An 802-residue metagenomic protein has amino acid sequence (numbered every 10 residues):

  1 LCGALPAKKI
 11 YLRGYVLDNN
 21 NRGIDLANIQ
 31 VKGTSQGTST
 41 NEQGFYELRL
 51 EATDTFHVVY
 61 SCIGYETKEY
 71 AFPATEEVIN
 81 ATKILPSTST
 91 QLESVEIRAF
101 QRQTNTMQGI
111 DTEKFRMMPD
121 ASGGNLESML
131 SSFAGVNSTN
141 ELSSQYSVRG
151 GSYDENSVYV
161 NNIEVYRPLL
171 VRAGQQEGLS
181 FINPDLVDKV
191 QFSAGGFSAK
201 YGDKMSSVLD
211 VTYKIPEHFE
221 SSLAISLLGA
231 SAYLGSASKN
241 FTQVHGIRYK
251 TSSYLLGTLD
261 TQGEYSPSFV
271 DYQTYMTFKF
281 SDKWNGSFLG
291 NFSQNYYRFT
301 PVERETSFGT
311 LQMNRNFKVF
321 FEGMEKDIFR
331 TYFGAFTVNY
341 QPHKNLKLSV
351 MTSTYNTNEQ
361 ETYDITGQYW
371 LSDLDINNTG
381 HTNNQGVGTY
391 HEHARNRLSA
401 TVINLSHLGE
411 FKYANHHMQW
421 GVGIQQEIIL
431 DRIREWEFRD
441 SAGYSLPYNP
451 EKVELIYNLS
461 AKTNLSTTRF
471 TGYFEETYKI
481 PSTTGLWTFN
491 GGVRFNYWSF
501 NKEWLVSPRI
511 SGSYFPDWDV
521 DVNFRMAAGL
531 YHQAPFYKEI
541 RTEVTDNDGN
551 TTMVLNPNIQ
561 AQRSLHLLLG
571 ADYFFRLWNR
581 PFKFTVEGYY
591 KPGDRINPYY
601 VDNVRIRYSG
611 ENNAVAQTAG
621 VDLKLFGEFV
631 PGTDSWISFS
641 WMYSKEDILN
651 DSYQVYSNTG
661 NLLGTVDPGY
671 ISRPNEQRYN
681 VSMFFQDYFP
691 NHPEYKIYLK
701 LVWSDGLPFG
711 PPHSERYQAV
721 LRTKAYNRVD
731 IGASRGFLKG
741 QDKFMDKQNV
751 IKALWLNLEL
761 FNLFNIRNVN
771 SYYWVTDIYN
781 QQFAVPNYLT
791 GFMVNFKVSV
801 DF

Functional and structural regions predicted by a protein language model:
C2-L5, Y15-N19, A27-K32, V59-E66 (+4 more regions): Short, acidic, small-residue-rich periplasmic hinge/interaction motif at the N-terminus of Gram-negative outer-membrane
S35-F45: Short, acidic Ser/Thr/Gly-rich low-complexity loop/linker segments typical of extracellular and cell-surface proteins
G64-E66, I79, R102-N156, N162-F197 (+2 more regions): Periplasmic N-terminal accessory/gating domains of Gram-negative outer-membrane beta-barrel systems
S222-A224, L228-Y249, Q262-V302, E325-T354 (+2 more regions): Transmembrane beta-barrel wall of Gram-negative outer-membrane proteins
S252, G263, N285-T337, K347 (+2 more regions): Flexible loop and strand-edge segments within Gram-negative outer membrane beta-barrel domains
S349-S353, N558-N612, A616-A619, L756: Membrane-embedded beta-barrel scaffold of Gram-negative outer-membrane proteins
K479-G485, Y590-P592, E611-G710: Gram-negative outer-membrane beta-barrel transporters
V702-P712, R735-F802: C-terminal beta-signal and adjacent terminal beta-strands/loops of Gram-negative outer-membrane beta-barrel proteins
